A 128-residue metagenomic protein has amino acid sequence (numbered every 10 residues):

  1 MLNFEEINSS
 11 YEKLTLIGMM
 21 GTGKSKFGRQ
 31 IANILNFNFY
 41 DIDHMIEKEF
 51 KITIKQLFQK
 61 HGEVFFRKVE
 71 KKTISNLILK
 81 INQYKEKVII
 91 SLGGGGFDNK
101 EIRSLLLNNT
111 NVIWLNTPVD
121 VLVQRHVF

Functional and structural regions predicted by a protein language model:
M1-E12: Extreme N-terminal, non-catalytic leader segments that precede Walker-type/kinase nucleotide-binding cores
L16: Hydrophobic anchor at the beta1->P-loop junction of P-loop NTPases
M19: P-loop (Walker A) phosphate-binding loop of NTP-binding proteins
T22: ATP-binding Walker
S25: Walker A/P-loop
H44-L107: ATP-dependent small-molecule kinase phosphotransfer cores that center on conserved nucleotide phosphate-binding segments
L106-F128: Conserved phosphate-donor/acceptor-positioning beta-strand/loop module used by diverse small-molecule
